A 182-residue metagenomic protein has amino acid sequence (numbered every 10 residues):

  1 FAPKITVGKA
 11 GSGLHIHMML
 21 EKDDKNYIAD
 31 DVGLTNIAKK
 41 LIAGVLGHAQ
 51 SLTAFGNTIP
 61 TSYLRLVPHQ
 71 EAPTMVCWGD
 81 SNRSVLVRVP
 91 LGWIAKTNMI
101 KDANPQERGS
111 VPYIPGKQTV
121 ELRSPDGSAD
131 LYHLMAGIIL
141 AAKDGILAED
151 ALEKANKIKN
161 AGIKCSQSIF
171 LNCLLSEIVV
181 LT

Functional and structural regions predicted by a protein language model:
F1-D150, N156: Active-site capping/gating regions of soluble enzymes
L152, N156-T182: Acidic, glycine-enriched catalytic cores built around paired aspartates
